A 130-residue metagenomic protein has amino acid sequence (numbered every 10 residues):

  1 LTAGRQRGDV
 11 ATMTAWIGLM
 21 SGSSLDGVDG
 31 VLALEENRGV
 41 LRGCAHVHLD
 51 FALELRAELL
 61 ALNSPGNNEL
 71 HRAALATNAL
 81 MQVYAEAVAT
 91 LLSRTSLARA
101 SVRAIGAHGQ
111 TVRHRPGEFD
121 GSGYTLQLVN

Functional and structural regions predicted by a protein language model:
T2-N130: Short acidic/glycine-rich loops and adjacent helix/strand connectors that line catalytic pockets where negatively
